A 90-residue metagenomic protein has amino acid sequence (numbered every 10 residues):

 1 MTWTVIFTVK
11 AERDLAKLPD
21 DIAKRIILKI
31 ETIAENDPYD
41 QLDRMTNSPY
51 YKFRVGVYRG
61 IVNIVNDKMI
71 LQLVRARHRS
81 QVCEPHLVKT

Functional and structural regions predicted by a protein language model:
T2-T4, K17, D21-K24, V55 (+1 more regions): Enriched for short, Lys/Arg-rich terminal
L15-L18, I33: Hydrophobic recognition helices of helix-based DNA-binding modules
K29-R54: A short, surface-exposed loop/turn module that caps and links secondary-structure elements
